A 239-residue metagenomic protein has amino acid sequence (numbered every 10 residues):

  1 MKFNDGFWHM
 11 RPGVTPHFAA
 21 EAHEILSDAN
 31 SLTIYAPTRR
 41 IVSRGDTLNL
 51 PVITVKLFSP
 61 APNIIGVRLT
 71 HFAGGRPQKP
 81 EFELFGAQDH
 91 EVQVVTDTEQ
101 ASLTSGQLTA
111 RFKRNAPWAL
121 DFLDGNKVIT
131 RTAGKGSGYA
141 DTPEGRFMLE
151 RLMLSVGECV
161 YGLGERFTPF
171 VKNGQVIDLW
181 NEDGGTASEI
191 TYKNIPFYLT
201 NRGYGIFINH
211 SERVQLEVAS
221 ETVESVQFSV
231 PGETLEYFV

Functional and structural regions predicted by a protein language model:
M1-V239: N-terminal accessory segment at the very beginning of proteins
